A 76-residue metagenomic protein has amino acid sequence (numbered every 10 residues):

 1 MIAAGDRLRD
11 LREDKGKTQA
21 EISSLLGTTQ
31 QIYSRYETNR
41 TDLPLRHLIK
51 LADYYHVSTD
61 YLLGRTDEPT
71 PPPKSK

Functional and structural regions predicted by a protein language model:
M1-D6, T70-P73: A detector for short, charged/polar N-terminal pre-domain segments
D6-L25, K50: Short basic helix-loop element that most often maps to the first helix and adjoining turn of HTH DNA-binding modules
L8, I22-S23, Y33-Y36, L62: Conserved hydrophobic/aromatic packing and binding residues within compact polymer-binding modules
D14, L63-K76: Short, charged recognition helix plus adjacent turn of helix-turn-helix-like nucleic-acid-binding domains
L26-D42: Recognition helix of helix-turn-helix/homeodomain-like DNA-binding domains that insert into the DNA major groove
G27, R46-Y61: DNA major-groove recognition helix of helix-turn-helix/homeodomain DNA-binding modules
E37, Y55, T66: DNA major-groove recognition helix of helix-turn-helix
